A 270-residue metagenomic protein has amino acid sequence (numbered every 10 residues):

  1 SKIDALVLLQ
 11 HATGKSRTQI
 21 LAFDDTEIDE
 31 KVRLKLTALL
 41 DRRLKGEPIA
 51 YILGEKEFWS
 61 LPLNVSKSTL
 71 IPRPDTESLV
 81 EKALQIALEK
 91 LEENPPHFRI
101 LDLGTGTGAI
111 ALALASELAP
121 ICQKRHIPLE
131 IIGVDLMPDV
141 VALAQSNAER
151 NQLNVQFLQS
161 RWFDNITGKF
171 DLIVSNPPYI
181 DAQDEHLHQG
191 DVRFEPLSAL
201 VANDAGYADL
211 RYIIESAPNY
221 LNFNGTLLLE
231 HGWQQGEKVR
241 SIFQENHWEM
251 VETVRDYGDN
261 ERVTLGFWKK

Functional and structural regions predicted by a protein language model:
L8, G46, T76, I110 (+5 more regions): Residue-level signal for inorganic ion chemistry
Q10-I86: Conserved AdoMet
A50, I180-Q183, Q234: Active-site beta-alpha loop architecture of Rossmann-like, nucleotide-cofactor-dependent enzymes
P72, D102, G133, A202 (+1 more regions): Conserved SAM-binding loop
S78-H186: Conserved SAM/SAH cofactor-binding pocket of Class I
A83, L114, D191, I213-A217: Class I S-adenosylmethionine-dependent transferase superfamily signal
Y179-D209: Mobile active-site "lid"/loop adjacent to the S-adenosyl-L-methionine
D204-W268: Conserved Class I SAM-dependent methyltransferase catalytic core
